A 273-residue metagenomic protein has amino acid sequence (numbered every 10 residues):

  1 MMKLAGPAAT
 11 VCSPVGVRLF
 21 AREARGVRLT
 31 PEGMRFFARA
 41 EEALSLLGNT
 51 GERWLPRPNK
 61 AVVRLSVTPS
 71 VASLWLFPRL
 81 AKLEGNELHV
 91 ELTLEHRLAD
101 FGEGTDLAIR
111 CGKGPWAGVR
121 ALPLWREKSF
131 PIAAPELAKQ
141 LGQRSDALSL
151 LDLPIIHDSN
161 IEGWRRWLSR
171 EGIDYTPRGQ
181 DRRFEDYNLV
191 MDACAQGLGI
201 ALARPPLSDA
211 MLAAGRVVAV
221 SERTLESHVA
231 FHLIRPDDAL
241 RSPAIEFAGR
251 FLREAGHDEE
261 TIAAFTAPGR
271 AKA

Functional and structural regions predicted by a protein language model:
K3, P7, R79: Residues within the DNA-recognition helix of helix-turn-helix
C12-L29: A short LG(V/I)-centered, amphipathic sequence patch enriched for acidic residue(s) preceding the LG motif
P14-V15, F36-P58, E259: Alpha-helical linker/hinge and terminal dimerization helices associated with HTH transcriptional regulators
T30-G33, D100, L150, D192-G197 (+2 more regions): Hydrophobic residues within well-ordered alpha-helices
K60-A117, A267-A273: Central regulatory/effector-binding core of bacterial HTH transcription factors
S73, T176-V220, T224-E226: Hydrophobic hinge/microswitch elements
G85, P206-A214, V218, R223-A273: C-terminal effector-binding regulatory domain of bacterial HTH transcription factors
T93-P154, S159-R183: Acidic, Gly/Pro-rich loop/turn segments at junctions of secondary structure
